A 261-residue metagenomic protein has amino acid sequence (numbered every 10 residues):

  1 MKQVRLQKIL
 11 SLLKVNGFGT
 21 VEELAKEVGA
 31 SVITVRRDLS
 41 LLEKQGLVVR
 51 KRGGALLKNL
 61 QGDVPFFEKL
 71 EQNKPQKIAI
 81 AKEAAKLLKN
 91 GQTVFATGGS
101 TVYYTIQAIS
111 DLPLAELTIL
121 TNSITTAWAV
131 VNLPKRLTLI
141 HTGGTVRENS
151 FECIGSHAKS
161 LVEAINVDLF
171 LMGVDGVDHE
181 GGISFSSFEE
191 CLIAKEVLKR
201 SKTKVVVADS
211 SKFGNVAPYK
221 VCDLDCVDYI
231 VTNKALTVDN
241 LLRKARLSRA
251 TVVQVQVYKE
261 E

Functional and structural regions predicted by a protein language model:
M1-K8, L12-E22, K26-V28, I33-T97 (+2 more regions): HTH-adjacent hinge/linker in prokaryotic transcriptional regulators
V4-L24, G29, K44, Q76 (+1 more regions): Conserved phosphate- and dinucleotide-binding cores of soluble alpha/beta proteins, encompassing both enzyme active
V94-F95, I119, S186: Conserved SAM-binding loop
T97-G98, D209: Short His-Asn-centered micro-motif
G99-Y103: Gly/Ser/Thr-rich loops at beta-strand to alpha-helix junctions that form or flank small-molecule/cofactor-binding
L117-I119, L139: Short beta-strand element of Class I
